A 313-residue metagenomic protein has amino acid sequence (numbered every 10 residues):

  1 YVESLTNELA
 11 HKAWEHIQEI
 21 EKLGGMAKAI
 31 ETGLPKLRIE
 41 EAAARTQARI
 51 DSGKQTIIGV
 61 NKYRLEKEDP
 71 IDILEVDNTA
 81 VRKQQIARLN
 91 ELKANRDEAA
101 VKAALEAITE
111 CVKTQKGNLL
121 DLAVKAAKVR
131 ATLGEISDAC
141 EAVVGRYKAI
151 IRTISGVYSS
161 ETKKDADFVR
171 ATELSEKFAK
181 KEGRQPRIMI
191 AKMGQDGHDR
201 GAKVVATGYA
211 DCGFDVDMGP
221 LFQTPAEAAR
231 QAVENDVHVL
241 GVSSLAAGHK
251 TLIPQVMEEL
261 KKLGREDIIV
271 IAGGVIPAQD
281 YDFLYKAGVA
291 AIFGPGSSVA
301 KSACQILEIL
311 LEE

Functional and structural regions predicted by a protein language model:
Y1-R170, P225, V233, V237-H238: Flexible, glycine-rich loop/tail regions that form catalytic "lids" or insertion modules at the edges of active sites
V144, L310-E313: C-terminal alpha-helix/helix-terminus motif
D165-R184, A290: Acidic, low-complexity intrinsically disordered tails
P186-I188: Conserved hydrophobic helix-helix packing surfaces used for dimerization/oligomerization
A191-K192: Charge-patterned, long linear interaction tracts outside catalytic cores
A202-L311: Cofactor-cradling patches in redox/metallo enzymes
